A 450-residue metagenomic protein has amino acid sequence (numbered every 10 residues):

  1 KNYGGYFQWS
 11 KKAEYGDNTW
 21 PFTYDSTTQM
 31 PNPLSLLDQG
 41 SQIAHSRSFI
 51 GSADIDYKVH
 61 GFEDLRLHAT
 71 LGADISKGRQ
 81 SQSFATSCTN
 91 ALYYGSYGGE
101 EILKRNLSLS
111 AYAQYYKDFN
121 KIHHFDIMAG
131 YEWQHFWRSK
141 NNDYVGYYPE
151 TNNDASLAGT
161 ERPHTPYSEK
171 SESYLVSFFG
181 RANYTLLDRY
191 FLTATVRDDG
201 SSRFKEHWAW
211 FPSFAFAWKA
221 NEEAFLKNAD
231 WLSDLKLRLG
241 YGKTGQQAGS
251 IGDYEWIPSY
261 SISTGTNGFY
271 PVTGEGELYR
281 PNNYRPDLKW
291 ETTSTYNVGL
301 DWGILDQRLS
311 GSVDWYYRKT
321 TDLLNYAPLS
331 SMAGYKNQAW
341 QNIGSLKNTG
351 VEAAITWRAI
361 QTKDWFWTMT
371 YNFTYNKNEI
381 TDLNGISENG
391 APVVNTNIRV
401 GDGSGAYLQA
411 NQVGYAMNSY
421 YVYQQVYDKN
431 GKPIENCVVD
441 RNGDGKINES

Functional and structural regions predicted by a protein language model:
K1-F84, Y94-L408: Extracellular/periplasmic, surface-exposed regions of secreted and cell-surface proteins
C88: Active-site His/acidic residue clusters
G268, G414-M417, N430: Acidic/glycine-rich beta-solenoid
W365, N430-K432: Aromatic-residue-lined binding/catalytic grooves and analogous aromatic/hydrophobic interfacial grooves in multimeric
G401, Y407-M417, N436: Glycine-centered loop/turn motifs
Y423-Q425: Core catalytic ATP-binding domain of two-component histidine kinases
P433, C437-S450: Acidic, glycine-anchored loop motifs typical of Ca2+
